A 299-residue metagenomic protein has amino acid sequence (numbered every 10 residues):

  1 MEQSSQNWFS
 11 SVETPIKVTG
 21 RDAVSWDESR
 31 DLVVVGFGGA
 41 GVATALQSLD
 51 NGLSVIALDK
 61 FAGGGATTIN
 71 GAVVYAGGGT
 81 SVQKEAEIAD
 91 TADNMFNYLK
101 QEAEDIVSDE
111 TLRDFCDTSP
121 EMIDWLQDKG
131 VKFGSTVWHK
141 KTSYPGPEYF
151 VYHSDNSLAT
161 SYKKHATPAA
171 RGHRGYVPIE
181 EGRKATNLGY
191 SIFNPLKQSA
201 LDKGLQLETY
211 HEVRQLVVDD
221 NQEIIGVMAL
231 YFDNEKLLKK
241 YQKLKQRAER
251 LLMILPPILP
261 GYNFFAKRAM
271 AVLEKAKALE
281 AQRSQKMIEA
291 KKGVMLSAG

Functional and structural regions predicted by a protein language model:
E2-A23: Extended, non-globular alpha-helical segments
S11-T14, C116-S284, K291: Conserved redox-cofactor binding core of oxidoreductases
S25-R30, A281-G293, S297: Core beta-strand elements of the Rossmann-like FAD/NAD(P) dinucleotide-binding domain in flavoenzyme oxidoreductases
R30-A57: N-terminal Rossmann-like FAD-binding beta1-loop-alpha1 element of flavoenzymes
V35, A76, L296-S297: Redox-cofactor binding/interface segments in oxidoreductases and associated redox assembly factors
D50-G71: Glycine-rich FAD pyrophosphate-binding loop
F61, D233, K292-G293, S297-G299: Glycine-/small-residue-rich beta->alpha transition segments that form the dinucleotide
Y75-F115, Q127: Glycine-rich active-site loop/strand segments that organize a redox cofactor
